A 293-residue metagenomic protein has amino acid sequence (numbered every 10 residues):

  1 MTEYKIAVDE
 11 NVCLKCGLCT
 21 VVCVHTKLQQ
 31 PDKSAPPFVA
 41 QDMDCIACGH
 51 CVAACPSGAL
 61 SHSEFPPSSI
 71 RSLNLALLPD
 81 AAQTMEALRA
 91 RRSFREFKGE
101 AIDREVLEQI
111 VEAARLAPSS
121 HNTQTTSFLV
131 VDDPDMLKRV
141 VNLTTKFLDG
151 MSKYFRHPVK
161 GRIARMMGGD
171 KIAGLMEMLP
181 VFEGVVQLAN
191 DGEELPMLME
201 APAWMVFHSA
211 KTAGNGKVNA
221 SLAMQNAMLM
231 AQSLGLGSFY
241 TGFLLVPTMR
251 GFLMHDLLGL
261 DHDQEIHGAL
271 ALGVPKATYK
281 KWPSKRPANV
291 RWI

Functional and structural regions predicted by a protein language model:
M1-I293: Acidic, surface-exposed loops and disordered segments
